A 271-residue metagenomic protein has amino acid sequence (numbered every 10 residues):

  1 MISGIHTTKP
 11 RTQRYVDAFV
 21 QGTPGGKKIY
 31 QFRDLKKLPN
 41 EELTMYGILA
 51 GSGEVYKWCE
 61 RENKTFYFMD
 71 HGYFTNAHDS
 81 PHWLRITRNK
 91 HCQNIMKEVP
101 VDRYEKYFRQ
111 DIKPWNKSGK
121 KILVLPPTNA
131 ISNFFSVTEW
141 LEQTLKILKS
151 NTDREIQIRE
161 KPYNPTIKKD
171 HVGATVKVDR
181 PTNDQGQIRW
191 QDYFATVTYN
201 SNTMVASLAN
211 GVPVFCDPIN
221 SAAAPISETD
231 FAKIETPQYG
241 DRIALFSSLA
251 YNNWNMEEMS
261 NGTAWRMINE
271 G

Functional and structural regions predicted by a protein language model:
M1-E42, A130-I131, W265-G271: N-terminal pre-catalytic "stem/leader" segment of glycosyltransferase-like enzymes
I5-K9, L141-T182: Catalytic donor nucleotide-activated moiety binding site of glycosyltransferases and closely related
T12-Q21, S52-G53, V137-S150: Well-ordered, non-membrane alpha-helical segments in soluble/globular domains
K27-D79: Extended catalytic core of nucleotide-activated donor transferases of GT-like folds
Y30-N40, K177-I188: Short acidic low-complexity segments
I48, Y56, T182-E228: A donor-sugar binding/catalytic signature common to diverse glycosyltransferases and related nucleotide-sugar
M69-Y73, G119-I131, R159-P162, P218-I219: Short loop/turn segments at strand-loop or loop-helix junctions that form parts of catalytic or ligand-binding pockets
S80-G119, N133, A224-G271: Leloir-type glycosyltransferase catalytic cores
